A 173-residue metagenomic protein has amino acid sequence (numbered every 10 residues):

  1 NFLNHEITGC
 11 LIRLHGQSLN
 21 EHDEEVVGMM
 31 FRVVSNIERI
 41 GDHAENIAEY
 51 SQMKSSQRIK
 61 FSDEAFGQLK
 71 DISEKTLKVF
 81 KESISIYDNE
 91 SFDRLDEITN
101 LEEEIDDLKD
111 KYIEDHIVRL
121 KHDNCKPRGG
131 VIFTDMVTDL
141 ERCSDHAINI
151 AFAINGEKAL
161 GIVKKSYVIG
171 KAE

Functional and structural regions predicted by a protein language model:
N1-E173: Cytosolic, long alpha-helical scaffolding segments
